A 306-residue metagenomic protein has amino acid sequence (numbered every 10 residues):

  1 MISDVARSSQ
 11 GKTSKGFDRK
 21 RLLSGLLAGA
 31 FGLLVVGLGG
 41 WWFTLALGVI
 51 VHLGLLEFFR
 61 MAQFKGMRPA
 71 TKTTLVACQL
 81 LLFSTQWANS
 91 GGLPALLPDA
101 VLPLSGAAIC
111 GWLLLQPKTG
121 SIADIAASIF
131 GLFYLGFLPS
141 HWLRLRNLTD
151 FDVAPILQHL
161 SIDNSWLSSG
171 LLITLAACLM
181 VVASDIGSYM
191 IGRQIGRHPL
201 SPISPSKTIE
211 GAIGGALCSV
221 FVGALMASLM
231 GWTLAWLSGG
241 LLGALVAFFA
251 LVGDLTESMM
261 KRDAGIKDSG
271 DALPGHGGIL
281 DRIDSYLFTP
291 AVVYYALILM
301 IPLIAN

Functional and structural regions predicted by a protein language model:
I2-A244: Membrane-embedded alpha-helical bundles of polytopic integral membrane proteins
G187, G214, L280-P290: Membrane-embedded alpha-helical segments of transport systems, primarily multispan ion/solute transporters
G192-I195, K261-A264, L287, A291-V292: Re-entrant/interfacial helical elements at transmembrane boundaries that shape and gate the permeation pathway
V222, M226, V292-L297: Hydrophobic alpha-helical transmembrane segments that constitute the membrane-spanning cores of multi-pass membrane
D263-Y286: Interfacial loop-to-transmembrane junctions
Y295-N306: Juxtamembrane boundary at the C-terminal end of a transmembrane helix
